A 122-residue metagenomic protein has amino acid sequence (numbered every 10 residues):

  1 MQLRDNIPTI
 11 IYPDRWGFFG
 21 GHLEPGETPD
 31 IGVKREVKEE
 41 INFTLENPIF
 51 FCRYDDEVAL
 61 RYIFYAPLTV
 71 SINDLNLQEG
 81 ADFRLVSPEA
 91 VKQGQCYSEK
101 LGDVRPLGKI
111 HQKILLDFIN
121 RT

Functional and structural regions predicted by a protein language model:
M1-G17: N-terminal strand-loop-strand
Q2, G26, G94-Q95: Residues that scaffold the ATP/ADP-binding catalytic core of kinase and kinase-like folds
Q2-D5, G21, P67, V86-P88: Generic beta-structure capping elements
P13, L77-T122: Nudix hydrolase/Nudix homology domain
F18-F51: The catalytic Nudix box helix
C52-D74, Q78, D82-A90: Active-site-adjacent beta-strand/loop module that shapes the phosphate/pyrophosphate-binding cleft
